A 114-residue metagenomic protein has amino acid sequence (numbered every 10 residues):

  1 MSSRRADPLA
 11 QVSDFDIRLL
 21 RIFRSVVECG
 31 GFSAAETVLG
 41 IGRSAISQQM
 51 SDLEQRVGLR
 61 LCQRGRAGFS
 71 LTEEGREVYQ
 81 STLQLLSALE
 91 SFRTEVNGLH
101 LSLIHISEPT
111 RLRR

Functional and structural regions predicted by a protein language model:
M1-Q11: Short, Lys/Arg-enriched N-terminal segment that forms or immediately precedes the first helix of a structured domain
L9-C29, S47, R76-Y79, L83-L86: Short alpha-helical elements of helix-turn-helix
S25-G40: Short helix-boundary/capping micro-motifs
G42, Q49-D52: Residues within the DNA-recognition helix of helix-turn-helix
E54-L71: A short LG(V/I)-centered, amphipathic sequence patch enriched for acidic residue(s) preceding the LG motif
R56-V57, V78-H100: Alpha-helical linker/hinge and terminal dimerization helices associated with HTH transcriptional regulators
I104-R114: Single conserved hydrophobic/aromatic residue that forms the stacking wall/gate of nucleotide- or nucleobase-binding
